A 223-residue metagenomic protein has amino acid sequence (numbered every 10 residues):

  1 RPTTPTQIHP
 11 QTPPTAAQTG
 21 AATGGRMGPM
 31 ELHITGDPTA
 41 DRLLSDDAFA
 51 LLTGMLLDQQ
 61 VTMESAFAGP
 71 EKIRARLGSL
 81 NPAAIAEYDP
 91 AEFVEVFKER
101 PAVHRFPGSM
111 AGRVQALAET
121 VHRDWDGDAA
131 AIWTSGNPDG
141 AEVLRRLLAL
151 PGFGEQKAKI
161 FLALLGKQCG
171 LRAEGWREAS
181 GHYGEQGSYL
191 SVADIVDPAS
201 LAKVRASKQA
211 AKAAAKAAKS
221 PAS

Functional and structural regions predicted by a protein language model:
R1-P29: Short, Lys/Arg-enriched N-terminal segments with co-localized hydrophobic residues within the first ~10-30 amino acids
G25-R42, D46, G140-L148, E155-S223: C-terminal accessory module of base-excision DNA glycosylases/AP lyases that mediates lesion recognition and DNA
T39-A50, Q60-T62, H104-S109: Structural motif
L52-L56: Short, aromatic/basic-rich helix-turn unit that serves as a nucleic-acid recognition element
Q60-S65, G78, H122, C169-G170: Short alpha-helix boundary/capping elements
F67-I73: Short Gly/aromatic-enriched secondary-structure transition segments
I73-A149: Alpha-helical ds-nucleic-acid-binding substructure associated with the helix-hairpin-helix region of base-excision DNA
